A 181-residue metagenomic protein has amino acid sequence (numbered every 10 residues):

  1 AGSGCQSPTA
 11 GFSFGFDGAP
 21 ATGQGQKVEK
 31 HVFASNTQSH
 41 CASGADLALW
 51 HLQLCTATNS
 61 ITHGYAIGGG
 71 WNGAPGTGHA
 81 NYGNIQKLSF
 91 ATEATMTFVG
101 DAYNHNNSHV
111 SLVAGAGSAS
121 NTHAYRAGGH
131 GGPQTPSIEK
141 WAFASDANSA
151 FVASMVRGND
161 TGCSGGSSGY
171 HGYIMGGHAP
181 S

Functional and structural regions predicted by a protein language model:
A1-S181: Polar, enzyme-active/binding microenvironments
